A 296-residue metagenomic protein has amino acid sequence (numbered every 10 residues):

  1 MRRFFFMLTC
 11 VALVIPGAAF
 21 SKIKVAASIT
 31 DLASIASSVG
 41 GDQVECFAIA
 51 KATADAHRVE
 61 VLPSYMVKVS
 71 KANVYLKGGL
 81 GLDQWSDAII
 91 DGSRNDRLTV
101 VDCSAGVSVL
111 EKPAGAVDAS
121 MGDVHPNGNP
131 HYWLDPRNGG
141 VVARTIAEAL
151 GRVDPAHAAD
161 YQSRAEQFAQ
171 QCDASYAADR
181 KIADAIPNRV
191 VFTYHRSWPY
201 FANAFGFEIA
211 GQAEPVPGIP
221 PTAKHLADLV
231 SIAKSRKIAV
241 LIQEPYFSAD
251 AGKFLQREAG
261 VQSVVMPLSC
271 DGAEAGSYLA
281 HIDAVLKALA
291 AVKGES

Functional and structural regions predicted by a protein language model:
M1-L8: Bacterial N-terminal signal peptides that target proteins for export
L8-T9, A19: Cleavable N-terminal signal peptides
V14-P16: N-terminal signal peptide c-region/cleavage motif recognized by signal peptidases
F20-S296: Extracytoplasmic metal-acquisition and chelation regions
